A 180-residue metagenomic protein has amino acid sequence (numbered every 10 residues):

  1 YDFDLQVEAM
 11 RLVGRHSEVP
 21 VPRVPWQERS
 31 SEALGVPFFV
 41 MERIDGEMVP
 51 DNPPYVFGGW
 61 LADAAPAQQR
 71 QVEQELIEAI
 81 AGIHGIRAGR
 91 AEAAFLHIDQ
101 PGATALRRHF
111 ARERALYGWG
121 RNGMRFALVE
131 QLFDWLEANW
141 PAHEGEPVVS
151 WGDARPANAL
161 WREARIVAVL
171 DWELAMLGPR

Functional and structural regions predicted by a protein language model:
Y1-Q131, W135, N139-E146, R165: ATP-binding pocket architecture of kinase catalytic cores
D2, E28-S30, D153, D171-L174: Acidic side chains
V7, G152-D153: Conserved glycosyltransferase catalytic-site signature
P147-V149, R155, L160-R180: Active-site Asp-x-Gly
